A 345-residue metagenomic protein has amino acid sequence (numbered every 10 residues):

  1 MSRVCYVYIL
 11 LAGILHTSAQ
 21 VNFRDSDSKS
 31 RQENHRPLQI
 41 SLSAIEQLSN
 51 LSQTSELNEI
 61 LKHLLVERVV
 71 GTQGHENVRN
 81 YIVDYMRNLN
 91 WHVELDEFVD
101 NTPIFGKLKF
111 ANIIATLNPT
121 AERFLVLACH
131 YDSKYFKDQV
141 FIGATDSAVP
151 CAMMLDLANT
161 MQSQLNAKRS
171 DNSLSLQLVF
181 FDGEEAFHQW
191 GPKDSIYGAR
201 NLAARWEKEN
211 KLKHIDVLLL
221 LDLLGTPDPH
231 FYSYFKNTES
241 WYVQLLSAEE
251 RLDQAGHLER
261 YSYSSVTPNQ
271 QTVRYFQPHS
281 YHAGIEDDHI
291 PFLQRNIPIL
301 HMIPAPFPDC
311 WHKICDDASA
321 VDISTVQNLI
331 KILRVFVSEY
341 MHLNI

Functional and structural regions predicted by a protein language model:
S2-Q20: Cleavable N-terminal signal peptides of Sec/SRP-targeted secreted and luminal proteins
L15-H75, L117: N-terminal hydrophobic or amphipathic helices/low-complexity stretches enriched in small/hydrophobic/Pro/Gly
R24, E56-T120: A non-catalytic alpha/beta surface segment that caps or lines the substrate-entry region of metallo-dependent hydrolase
S43-L51, L64-G74, D100-P103, K137-A148 (+4 more regions): Second-shell loop/turn segments in exported
V99-T102, P119-A121, Y131-Y135, G183-F187 (+2 more regions): Solvent-exposed loop/turn segments at secondary-structure junctions within structured extracellular/periplasmic domains
I114-T116, F124-A128, Q177-F180, D216-D222 (+1 more regions): Structural recognition of the beta-strand scaffold that forms the well-ordered cores of secreted hydrolase catalytic
D138-A255: Acidic/histidine-rich catalytic neighborhood of metal-dependent amide-processing enzymes
V217, L224-I345: Active-site-adjacent substrate-binding region of metalloamidase/peptidase-like peptide-processing proteins
